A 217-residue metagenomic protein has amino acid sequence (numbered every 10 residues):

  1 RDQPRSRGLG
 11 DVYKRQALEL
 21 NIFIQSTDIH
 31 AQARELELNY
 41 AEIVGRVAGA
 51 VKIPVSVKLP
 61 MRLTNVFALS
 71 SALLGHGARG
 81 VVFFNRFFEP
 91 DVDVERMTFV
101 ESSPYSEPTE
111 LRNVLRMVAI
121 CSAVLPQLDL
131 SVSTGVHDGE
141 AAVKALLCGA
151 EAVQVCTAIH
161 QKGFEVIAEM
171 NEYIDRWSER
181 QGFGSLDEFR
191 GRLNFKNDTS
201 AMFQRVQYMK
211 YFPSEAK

Functional and structural regions predicted by a protein language model:
R1, L59-N65, L128-E140: Glycine-rich beta-to-alpha transition loops that act as phosphate-gripper elements at the mouths of alpha/beta enzyme
D2-Y13: Single conserved hydrophobic/aromatic residue that forms the stacking wall/gate of nucleotide- or nucleobase-binding
R7, Y40-G45, F67-S71, V118-A119 (+4 more regions): Generic structural signal for well-ordered alpha-helices, preferentially at hydrophobic/aromatic core positions
A17-E19, P54-K58, G80-V82, D129-S131 (+1 more regions): Structural preference for beta-strand elements that scaffold enzyme active sites
E19-S26, G80-P90, V136, A141-E169: Glycine-rich phosphate-binding active-site loops on the catalytic face of alpha/beta enzymes
I22-L38, L69, L74-L128, K162: Glycine/Thr-rich beta-alpha phosphate-binding loop at enzyme active sites
K58, V81, C121, A145 (+1 more regions): Conserved, mostly hydrophobic/aromatic
K162-Q181, D187-K217: C-terminal extensions of enzymes
